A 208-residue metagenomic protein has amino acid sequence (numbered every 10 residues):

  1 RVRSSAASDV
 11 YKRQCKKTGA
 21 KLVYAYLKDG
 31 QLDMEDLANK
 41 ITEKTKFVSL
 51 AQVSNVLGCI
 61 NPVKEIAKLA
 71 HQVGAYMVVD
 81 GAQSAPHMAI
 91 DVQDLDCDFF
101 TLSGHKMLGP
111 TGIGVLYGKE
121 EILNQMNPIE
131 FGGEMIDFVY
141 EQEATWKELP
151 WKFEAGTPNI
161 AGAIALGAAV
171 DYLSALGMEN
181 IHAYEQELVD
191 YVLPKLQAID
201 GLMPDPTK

Functional and structural regions predicted by a protein language model:
R1-A7, Y11: Single conserved hydrophobic/aromatic residue that forms the stacking wall/gate of nucleotide- or nucleobase-binding
V2, G167-A175: Short glycine/serine- and small hydrophobic-enriched flexible loop segments
Y11-K12, L37, V48, I66 (+5 more regions): Buried hydrophobic positions in well-ordered alpha/beta secondary-structure cores of metabolic enzymes
A20, K28-A82, P86: Active-site phosphate-binding strand-loop segment of PLP-dependent enzymes
G30, S54, V79-G81, M88-G104 (+2 more regions): Catalytic cores of nucleotide-enabled group-transfer and carboxylate-activating enzymes in metabolic and assembly-line
D94-Q142: Active-site PLP attachment segment
W146-A161: A short glycine-threonine-serine/GTX helix/turn-capping micro-motif
E154, L173-K208: Conserved small-domain helix->loop->beta segment predominantly found in fold-type I
